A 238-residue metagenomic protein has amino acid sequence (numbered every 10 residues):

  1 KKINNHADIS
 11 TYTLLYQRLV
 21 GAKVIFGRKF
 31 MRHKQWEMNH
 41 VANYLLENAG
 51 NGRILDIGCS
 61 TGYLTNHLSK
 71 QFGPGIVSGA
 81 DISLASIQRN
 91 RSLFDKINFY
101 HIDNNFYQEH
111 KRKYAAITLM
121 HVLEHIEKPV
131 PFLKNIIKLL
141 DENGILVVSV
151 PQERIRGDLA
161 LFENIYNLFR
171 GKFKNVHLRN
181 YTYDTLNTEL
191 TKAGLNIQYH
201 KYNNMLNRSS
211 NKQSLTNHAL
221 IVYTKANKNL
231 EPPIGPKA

Functional and structural regions predicted by a protein language model:
K1-K111, A116, M120, L133 (+3 more regions): Conserved N-terminal segment of class I S-adenosyl-L-methionine
C59-S60, A160-F162, K192: Short, motif-level signal for alpha-helix interfacial/capping segments enriched in acidic residues and aromatics/proline
H121-H125: Short catalytic micro-motifs in class I SAM-dependent methyltransferases
K128: Serine-hydrolase catalytic-loop signature spanning alpha/beta hydrolases and amidase-signature enzymes
P131-E142: A short glycine-rich, Lys/Arg-flanked "PGG" loop and its adjoining helix->strand segment in the class I
V147-L168: Conserved class I S-adenosyl-L-methionine
F169-T185: Acceptor-substrate binding/catalytic loop of class I
D184-Y202: A SAM-dependent methyltransferase catalytic signature shared across enzymes that methylate proteins
